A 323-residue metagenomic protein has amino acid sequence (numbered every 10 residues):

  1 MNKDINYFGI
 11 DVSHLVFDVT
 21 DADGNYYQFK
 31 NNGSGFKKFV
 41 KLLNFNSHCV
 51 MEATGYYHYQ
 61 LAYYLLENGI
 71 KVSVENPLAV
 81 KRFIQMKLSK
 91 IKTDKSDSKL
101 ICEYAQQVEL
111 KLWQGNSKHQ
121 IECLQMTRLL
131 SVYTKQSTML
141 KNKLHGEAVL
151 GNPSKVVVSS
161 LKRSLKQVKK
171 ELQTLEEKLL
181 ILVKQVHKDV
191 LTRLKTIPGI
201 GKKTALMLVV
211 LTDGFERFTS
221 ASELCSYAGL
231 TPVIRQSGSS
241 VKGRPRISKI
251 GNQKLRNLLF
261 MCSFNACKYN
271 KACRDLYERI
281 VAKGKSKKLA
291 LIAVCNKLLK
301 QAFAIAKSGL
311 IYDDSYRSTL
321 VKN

Functional and structural regions predicted by a protein language model:
N2-A22, I101: Gly/Thr-rich phosphate-binding beta-strand-loop-beta motif of the actin/hexokinase/Hsp70
G24-H48: Nucleic-acid-processing active sites and adjacent nucleic-acid-binding tracks, predominantly divalent metal-dependent
S34, L208-K283, K287, K322-N323: Phosphate-backbone recognition surface of nucleic-acid-processing proteins
S47-Y57: Short glycine-rich phosphate-binding loop at a beta-alpha junction
V74-R193: Long, charge-rich intrinsically disordered scaffolds of nucleic-acid metabolism proteins
K169-L180, K184, K203-E216, N257-S263: Amphipathic, charged-and-aliphatic alpha-helical interface segments that function as noncatalytic docking
L191-D213, L224: Helix-hairpin-helix
S239-S240, Y277-N323: Low-complexity, acidic/Ser/Thr- and charged residue-rich accessory regions of DNA metabolism proteins
